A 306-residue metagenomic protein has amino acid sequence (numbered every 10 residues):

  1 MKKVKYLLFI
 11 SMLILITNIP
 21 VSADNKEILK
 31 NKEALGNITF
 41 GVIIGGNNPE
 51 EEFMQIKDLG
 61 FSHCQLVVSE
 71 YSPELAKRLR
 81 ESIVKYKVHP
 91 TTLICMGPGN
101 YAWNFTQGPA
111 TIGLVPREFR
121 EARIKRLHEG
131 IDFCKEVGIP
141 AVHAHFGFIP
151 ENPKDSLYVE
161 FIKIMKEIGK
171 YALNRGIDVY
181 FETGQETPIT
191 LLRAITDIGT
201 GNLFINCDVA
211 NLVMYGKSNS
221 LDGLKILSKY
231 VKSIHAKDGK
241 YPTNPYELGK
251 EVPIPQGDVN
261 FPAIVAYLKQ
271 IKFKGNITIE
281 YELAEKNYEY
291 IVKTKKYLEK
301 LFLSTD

Functional and structural regions predicted by a protein language model:
M1-L8: Bacterial N-terminal signal peptides that target proteins for export
L8-T17: Bacterial N-terminal signal peptides
S22-E129, K135, L173, T200 (+1 more regions): N-terminal pre-domain/capping segments
I38-I44, C64-L66, P90-C95, V142-A144 (+4 more regions): Hydrophobic faces of well-ordered beta-strands that scaffold small-molecule active sites in alpha/beta enzyme cores
I43-E51, L66-R78, I149-P153, G184-T190 (+4 more regions): Acidic-and-aromatic substrate-binding clefts and catalytic sites of carbohydrate-active enzymes
I56, C64, I83, C134 (+6 more regions): Conserved, mostly hydrophobic/aromatic
H63, I162-D258: Acidic/histidine-rich catalytic cores of soluble enzymes
N104-F204: Active-site acidic/histidine proton-transfer and metal-coordination neighborhood in alpha/beta enzyme cores
